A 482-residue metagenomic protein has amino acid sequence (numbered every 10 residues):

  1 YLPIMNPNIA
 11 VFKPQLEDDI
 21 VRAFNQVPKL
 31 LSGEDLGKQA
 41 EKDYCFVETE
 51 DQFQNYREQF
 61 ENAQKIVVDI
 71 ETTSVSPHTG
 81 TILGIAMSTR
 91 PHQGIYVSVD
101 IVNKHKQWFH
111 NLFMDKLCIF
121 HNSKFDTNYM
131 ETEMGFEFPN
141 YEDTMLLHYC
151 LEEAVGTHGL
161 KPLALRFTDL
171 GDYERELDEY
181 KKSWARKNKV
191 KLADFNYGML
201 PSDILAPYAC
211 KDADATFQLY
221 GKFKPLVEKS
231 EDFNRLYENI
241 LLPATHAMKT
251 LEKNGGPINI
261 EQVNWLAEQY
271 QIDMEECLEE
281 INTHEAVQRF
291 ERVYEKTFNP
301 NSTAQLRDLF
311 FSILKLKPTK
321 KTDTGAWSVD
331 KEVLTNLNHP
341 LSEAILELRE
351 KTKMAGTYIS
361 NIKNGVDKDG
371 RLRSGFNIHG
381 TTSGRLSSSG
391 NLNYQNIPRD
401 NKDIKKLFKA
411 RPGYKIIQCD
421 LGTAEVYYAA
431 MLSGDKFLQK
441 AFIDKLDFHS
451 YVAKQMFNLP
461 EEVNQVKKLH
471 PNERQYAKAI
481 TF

Functional and structural regions predicted by a protein language model:
Y1-Q15: Short, flexible loop segments at boundaries between secondary-structure elements
L2, L31-E48, S76, G80-E228 (+3 more regions): Active-site-proximal helix-loop-helix substrate-binding element of RNase H-like nuclease domains
K13-I70, H78, H105, F109 (+2 more regions): N-terminal accessory regions of nucleic-acid-interacting proteins
E61-Q64, V68-Q93, V99-V102, N234 (+1 more regions): Acidic, glycine-rich two-metal-ion catalytic cores of nucleic acid-processing enzymes
P77, G156, Y197, P201 (+9 more regions): Secondary-structure capping and boundary motifs in well-ordered enzyme cores
I82, M145, A164, L205 (+8 more regions): Short alpha-helical scaffolding segments that buttress acidic/His motifs in well-ordered protein cores
V190-L200, I204, L242-D273: Short His/Asp/Glu-rich catalytic/ion-coordination signatures at enzyme active sites or charged loops
A209, A213, A244-A247, V263-I281 (+1 more regions): Short amphipathic alpha-helical coiled-coil/interface segments
